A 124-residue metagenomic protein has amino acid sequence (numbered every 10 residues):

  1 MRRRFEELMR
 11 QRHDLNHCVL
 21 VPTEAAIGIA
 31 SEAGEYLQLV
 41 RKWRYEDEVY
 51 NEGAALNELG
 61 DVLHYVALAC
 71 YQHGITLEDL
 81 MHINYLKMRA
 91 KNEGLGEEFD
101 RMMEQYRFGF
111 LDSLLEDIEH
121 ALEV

Functional and structural regions predicted by a protein language model:
M1-V124: Flexible "arm" and connector segments at domain edges
